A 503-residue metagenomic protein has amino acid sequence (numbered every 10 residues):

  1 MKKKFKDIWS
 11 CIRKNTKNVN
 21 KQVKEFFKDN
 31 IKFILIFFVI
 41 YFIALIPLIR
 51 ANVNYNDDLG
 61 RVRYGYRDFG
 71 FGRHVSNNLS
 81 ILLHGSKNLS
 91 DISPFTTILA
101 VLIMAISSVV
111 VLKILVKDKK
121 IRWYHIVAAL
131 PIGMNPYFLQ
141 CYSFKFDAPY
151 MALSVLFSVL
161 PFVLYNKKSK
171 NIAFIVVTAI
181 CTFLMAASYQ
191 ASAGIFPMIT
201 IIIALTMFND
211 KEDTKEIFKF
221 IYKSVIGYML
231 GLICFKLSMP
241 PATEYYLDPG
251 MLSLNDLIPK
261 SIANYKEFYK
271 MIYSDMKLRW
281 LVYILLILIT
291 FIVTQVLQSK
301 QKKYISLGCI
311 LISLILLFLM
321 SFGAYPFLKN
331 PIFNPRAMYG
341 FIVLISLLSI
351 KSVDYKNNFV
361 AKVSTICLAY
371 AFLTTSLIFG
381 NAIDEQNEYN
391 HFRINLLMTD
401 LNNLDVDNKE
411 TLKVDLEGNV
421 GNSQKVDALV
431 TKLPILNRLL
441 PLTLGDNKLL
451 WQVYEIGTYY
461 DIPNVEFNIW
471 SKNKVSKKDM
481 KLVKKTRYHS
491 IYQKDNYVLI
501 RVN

Functional and structural regions predicted by a protein language model:
F5-G70, H74, H84-V110, I114-H125 (+5 more regions): Intrinsically disordered, polar/acidic, low-complexity terminal segments
F42-V109, V127-A129, S143-P149, F183-F322 (+1 more regions): Transmembrane catalytic cores of multi-pass membrane glycosyltransferases and polysaccharide-assembly enzymes
D91-I92, K119-H125, S169-V176, F359-V360: Membrane-helix interface segments
L112-P136, L156, I172-A173: Transmembrane-helix signature of polytopic, membrane-embedded enzymes that assemble or transfer cell-envelope glycans
P149-F157: Conserved catalytic motifs of ABC-family nucleotide-binding domains
S158-F174, N209-E212: Membrane-interface transmembrane helices that cradle and orient dolichyl/undecaprenyl
K329-K356: Hydrophobic/aromatic-rich transmembrane helices and adjacent perimembrane loops
D354-S376: Signature aromatic-anchored transmembrane alpha helix within multi-pass, membrane-resident enzymes that catalyze glycan
